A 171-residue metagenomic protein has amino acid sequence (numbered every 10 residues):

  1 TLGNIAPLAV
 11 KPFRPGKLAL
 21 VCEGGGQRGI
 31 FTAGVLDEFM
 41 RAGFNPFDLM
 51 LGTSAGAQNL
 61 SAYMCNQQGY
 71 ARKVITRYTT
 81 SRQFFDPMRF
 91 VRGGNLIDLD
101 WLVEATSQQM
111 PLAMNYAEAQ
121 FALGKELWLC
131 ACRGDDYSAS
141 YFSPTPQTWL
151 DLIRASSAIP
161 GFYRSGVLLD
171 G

Functional and structural regions predicted by a protein language model:
T1-L51, S61-G171: Patatin-like phospholipase
G52, G56: Gly/Ala-rich beta-loop-alpha elbow adjacent to hydrolase catalytic centers
